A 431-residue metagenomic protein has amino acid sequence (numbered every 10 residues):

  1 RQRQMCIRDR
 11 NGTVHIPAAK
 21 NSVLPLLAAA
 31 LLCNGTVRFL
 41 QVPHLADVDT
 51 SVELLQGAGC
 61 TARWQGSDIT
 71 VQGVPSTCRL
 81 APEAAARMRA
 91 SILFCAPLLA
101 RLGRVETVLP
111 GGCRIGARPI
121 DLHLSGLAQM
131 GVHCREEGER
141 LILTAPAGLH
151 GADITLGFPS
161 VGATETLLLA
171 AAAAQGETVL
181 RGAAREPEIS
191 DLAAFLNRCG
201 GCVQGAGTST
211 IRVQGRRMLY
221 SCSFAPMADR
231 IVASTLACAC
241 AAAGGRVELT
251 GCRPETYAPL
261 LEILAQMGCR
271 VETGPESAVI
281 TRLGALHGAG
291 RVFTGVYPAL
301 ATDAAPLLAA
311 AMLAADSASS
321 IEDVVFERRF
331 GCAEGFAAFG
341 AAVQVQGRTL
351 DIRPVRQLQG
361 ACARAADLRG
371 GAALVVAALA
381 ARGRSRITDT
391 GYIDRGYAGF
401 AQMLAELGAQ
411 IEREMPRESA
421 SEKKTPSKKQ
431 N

Functional and structural regions predicted by a protein language model:
R1-Q4, R8-N431: Short, structured segments at the rim of ligand-binding sites
